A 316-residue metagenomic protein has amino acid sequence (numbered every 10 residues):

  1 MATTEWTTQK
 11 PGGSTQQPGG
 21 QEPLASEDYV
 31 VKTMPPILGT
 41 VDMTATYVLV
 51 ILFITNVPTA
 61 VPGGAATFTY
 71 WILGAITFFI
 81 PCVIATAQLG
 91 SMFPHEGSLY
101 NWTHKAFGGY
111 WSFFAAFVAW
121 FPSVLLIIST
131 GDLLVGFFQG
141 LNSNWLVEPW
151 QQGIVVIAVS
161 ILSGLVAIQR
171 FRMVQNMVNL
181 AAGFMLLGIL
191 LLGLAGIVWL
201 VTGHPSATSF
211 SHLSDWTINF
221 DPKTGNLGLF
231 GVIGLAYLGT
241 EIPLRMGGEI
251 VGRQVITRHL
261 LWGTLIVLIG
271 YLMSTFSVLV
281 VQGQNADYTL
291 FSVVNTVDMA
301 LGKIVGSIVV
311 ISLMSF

Functional and structural regions predicted by a protein language model:
M1-L73, F79-T86, S211-T217, E249: Membrane-interface "cap" regions at the ends of multi-pass membrane proteins
P35-Y47, T69, G108-F121, V155-V156 (+2 more regions): Select transmembrane alpha-helical segments in multipass membrane proteins
P58-A60, Q88, Y100, H104-K105 (+4 more regions): Helix-loop junctions at the membrane interface of multi-pass solute transporters
V61-G63, I80-S160, G164-L165, S307-S315: Hydrophobic transmembrane alpha-helices that form the core helical bundles of multi-pass secondary transporters
T67, W71-I72, L180-F184, P243-L279: Junctions where cytoplasmic loops transition into the N-terminal start of transmembrane alpha-helices in multi-pass
F78-C82, L192, I266-S274: Alpha-helical transmembrane segments of multipass membrane proteins
N101-W102, G108, G140-W145, L261-F316: TM-loop-TM module centered on a large, flexible mid-protein loop between adjacent transmembrane helices in multi-pass
F138, Q151-T208, L260-L265: Membrane-interface loop-to-helix entry segments
